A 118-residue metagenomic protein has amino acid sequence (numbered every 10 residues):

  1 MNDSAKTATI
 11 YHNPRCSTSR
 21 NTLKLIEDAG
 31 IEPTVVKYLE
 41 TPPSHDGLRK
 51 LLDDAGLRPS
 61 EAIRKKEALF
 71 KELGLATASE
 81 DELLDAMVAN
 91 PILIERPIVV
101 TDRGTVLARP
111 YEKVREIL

Functional and structural regions predicted by a protein language model:
M1-N2, A89: Intrinsic-disorder/low-complexity regions
N2-A29, P33-Y38: Local sequence-structure signature of Cys/Sec-based thiol-disulfide redox active-site neighborhoods
Y38-L118: Thiol/selenol-based redox catalytic cores and closely related redox-interacting motifs
